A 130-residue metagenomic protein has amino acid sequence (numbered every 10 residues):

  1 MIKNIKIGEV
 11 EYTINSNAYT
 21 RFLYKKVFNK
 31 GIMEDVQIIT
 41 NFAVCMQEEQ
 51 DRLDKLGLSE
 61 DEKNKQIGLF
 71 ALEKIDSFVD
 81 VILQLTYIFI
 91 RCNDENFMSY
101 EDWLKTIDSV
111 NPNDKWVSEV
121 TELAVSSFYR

Functional and structural regions predicted by a protein language model:
M1-I14, A18-Y19, M33, N41-V44 (+3 more regions): Charged interaction scaffolds used for protein-protein
A18-V36: Short, surface-exposed, low-complexity cationic segments
Y24, Y87, W103-T106: Tryptophan-centered motif/residue detector
Q47-E48: Charged, amphipathic alpha-helical linkers/stalks
